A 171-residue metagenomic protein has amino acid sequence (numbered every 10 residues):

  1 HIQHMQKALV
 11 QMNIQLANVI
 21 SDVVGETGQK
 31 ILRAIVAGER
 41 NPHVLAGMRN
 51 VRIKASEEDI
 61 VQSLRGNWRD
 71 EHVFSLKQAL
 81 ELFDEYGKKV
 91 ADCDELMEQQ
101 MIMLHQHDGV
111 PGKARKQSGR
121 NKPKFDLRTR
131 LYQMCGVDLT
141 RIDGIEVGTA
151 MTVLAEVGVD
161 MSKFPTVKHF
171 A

Functional and structural regions predicted by a protein language model:
H1-A171: A detector of single, family-specific signature residues that are central to catalytic or substrate-handling motifs
